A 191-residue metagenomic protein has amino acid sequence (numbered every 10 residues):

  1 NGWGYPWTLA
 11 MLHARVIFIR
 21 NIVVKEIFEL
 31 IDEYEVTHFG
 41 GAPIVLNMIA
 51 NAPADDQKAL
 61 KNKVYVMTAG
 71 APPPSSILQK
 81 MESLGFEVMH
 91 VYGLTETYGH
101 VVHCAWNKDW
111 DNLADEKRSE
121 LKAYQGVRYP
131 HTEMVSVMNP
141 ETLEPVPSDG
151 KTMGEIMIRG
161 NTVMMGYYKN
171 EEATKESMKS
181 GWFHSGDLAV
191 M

Functional and structural regions predicted by a protein language model:
Y5-P6: Short glycine/serine-rich donor-binding loops of glycosyltransferases
M11-A14, E33-G41, A50-K122, P130-M134 (+1 more regions): Gly/Ser/Thr-rich phosphate-binding loop
A14-Y34, P43-V45: ATP-dependent adenylate-forming carboxylate-activation enzymes
N21, P43-I44, A71, S75 (+1 more regions): Alpha-helix N-cap/helix-start capping motif
V23, N139-T142, N170, T174: Acidic/polar helix N-cap motif
Q125-V127, S148-D149, E155-M191: Conserved ATP-binding/catalytic segment of the ANL
V137-M138, V190: Hydrophobic beta-strand positions
